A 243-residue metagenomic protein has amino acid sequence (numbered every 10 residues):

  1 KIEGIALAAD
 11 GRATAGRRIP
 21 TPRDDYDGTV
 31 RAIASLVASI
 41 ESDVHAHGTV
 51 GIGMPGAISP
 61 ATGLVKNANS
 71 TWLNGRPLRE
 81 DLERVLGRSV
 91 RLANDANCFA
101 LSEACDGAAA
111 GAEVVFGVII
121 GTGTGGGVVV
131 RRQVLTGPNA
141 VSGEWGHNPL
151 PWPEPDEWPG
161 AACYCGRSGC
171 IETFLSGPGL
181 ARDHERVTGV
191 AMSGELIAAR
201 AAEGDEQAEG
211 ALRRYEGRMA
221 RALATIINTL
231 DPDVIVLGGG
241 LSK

Functional and structural regions predicted by a protein language model:
K1-T49, S59-L64, E80-V90, S102-E113 (+1 more regions): ATP-binding/phosphotransfer module of carbohydrate and carboxylate kinases, centering on a glycine-rich
G16-R18, A68, G137: Residue-level detector of high-confidence beta-strand sites
I19-P20, W72, V141: A generic structural motif
G51-P55, A93, G117-G123, G127-V129 (+1 more regions): Short beta-strand segments
G56-P60, C98-L101, G125, L135 (+1 more regions): Short, active-site-adjacent cap segments at secondary-structure transitions
K66, W72-L73, W145-H147, H184 (+1 more regions): Tryptophan-centered motif/residue detector
A68-G75, R91-N97, G117-I120: Active-site nucleophile and cofactor-binding loops and adjacent substrate-binding regions of central metabolic enzymes
A112-F174: Glycine-rich phosphate-binding loop of actin/hexokinase-like ATP-binding domains
